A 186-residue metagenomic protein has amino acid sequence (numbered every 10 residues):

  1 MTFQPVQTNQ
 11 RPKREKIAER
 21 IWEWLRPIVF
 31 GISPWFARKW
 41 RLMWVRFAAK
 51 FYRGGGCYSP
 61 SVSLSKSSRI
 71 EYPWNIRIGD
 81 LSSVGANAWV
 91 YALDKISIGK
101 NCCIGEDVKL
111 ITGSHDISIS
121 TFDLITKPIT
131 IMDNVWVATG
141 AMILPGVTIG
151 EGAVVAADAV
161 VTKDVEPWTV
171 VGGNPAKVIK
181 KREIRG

Functional and structural regions predicted by a protein language model:
M1-G55, S59-S61, N101, N134 (+2 more regions): Terminal amphipathic alpha-helical/low-complexity segments used for targeting or macromolecular assembly
K13-I21, I117-T126, A153, W168: A short, terminal or domain-edge coil/loop segment
W44, S67-I78, S83-T148, N174-P175 (+1 more regions): Flexible, glycine/small-residue-enriched loop-and-beta-strand segment within the central core of proteins
G54-G55, P60, K100, T121 (+2 more regions): Short secondary-structure boundary/capping segments
S63, S83, W136, V154 (+2 more regions): Short-chain dehydrogenase/reductase
I96, A159, P167-T169, K177: Glycine-centered loop/turn positions within well-structured domains that cap or flank conserved ligand/cofactor-binding
T139-K163: Beta-rich strand-turn-strand
